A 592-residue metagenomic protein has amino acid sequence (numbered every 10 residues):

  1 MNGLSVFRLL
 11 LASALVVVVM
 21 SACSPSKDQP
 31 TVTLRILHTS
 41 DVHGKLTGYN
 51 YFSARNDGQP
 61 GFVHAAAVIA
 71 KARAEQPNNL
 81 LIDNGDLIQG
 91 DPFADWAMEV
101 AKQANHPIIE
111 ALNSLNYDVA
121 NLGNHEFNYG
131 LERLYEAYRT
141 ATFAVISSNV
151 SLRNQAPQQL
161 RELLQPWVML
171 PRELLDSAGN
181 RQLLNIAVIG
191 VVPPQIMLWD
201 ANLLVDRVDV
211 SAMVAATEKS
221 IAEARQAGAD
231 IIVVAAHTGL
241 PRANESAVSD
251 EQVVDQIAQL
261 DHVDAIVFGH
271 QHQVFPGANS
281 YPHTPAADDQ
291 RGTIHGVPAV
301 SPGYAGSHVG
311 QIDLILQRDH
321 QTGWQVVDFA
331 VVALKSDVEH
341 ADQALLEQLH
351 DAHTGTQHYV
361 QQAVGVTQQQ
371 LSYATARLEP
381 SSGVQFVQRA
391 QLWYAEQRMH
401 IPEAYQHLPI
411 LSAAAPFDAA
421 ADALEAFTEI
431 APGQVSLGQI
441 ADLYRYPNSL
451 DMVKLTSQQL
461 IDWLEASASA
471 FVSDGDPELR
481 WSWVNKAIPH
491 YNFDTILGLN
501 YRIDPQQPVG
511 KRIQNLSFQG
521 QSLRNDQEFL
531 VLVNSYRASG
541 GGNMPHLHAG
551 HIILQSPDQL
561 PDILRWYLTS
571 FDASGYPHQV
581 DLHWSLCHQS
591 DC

Functional and structural regions predicted by a protein language model:
M1-L11: Bacterial N-terminal signal peptides that target proteins for export
N2-L4, G85, H583: Intrinsic disorder/low-complexity detector
L10-V19: Bacterial N-terminal signal peptides
C23-K335, F386-A390, M399-E403, I410 (+2 more regions): Acidic, metal/ion-coordinating pockets
Q29-R35, T39, K45-A74, I109 (+5 more regions): Catalytic centers of hydrolytic enzymes
